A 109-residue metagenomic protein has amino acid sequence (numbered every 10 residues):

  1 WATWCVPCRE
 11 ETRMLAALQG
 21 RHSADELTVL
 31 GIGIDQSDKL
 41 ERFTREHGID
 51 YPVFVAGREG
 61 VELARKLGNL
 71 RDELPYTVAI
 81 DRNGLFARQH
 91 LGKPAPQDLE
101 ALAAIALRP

Functional and structural regions predicted by a protein language model:
W1-A17: Conserved redox-active cysteine motifs that mediate thiol-disulfide chemistry, especially di-cysteine Cys-X(1-2)-Cys
W1-W4, Q36, E73: Short pre-active-site segment immediately N-terminal to redox-active cysteine/selenocysteine motifs in thiol-based
T3-W4, L30, Q89, E100: Second-shell loop/turn segments in exported
V6, D35-K39, E62, P94-Q97: Short alpha-helical
E10, A17-A24, R45-G48, L85 (+1 more regions): Sec-exported extracytoplasmic/periplasmic mature domains
L15-L18, L40, A64, L99: Hydrophobic packing residues within well-ordered alpha-helices of enzyme cores
G20-E59: Conserved segment of the thioredoxin-like fold in thiol-based oxidoreductases
R45-Y51, A56-A104: Thiol/disulfide oxidoreductase modules built on the thioredoxin-like
